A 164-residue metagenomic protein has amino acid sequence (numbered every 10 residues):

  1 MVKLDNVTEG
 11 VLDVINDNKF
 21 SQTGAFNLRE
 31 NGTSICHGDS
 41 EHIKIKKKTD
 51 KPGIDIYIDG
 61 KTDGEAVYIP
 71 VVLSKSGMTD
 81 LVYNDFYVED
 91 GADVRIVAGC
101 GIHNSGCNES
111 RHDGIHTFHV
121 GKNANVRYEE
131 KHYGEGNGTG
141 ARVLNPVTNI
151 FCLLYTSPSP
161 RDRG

Functional and structural regions predicted by a protein language model:
M1-S40: Short, Gly/Pro- and small/polar-rich lid/capping loops
N27, I35-S157, R161: Conserved beta-strand/loop scaffold segments within soluble protein domains that form the structured core and edges
